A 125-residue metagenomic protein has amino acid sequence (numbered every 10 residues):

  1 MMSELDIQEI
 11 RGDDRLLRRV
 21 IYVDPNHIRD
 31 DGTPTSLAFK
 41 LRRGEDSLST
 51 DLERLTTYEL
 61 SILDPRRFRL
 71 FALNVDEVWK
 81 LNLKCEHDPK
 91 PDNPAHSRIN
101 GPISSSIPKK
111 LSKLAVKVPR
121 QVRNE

Functional and structural regions predicted by a protein language model:
M1-L16, N26-E125: Conserved NAD+-utilizing ADP-ribose enzyme module
R19-V20: Non-catalytic propeptide/linker segments at domain boundaries
V23: Short cysteine/histidine-rich zinc-coordinating motifs and their immediately flanking basic loops
